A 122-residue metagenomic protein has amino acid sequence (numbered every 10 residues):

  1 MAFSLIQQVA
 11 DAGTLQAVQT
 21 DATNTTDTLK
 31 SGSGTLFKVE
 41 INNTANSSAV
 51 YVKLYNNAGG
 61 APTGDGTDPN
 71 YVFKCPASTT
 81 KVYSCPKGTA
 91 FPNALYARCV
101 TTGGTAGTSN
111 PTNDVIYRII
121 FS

Functional and structural regions predicted by a protein language model:
A2-G32, T101-S122: C-terminal interaction-tip segments
F37, S48-V52, N93, V115-Y117: Short beta-strand/loop motifs in extracellular/secreted proteins, especially within beta-sandwich accessory domains
F37-V39, G88-A106: Noncatalytic modules at the cell exterior or secretory-pathway interfaces, chiefly beta-strand-rich lectin/adhesion
I41-A45: Asparagine-centered strand-capping/turn motif at beta-strand->loop junctions
N46-T67: Short, surface-exposed beta-strand/strand-loop-strand elements in extracellular ectodomains
F73-T79: Short proline/glycine- and polar residue-rich coil/turn motifs
T80-G88: Exposed aromatic-hydrophobic patches
